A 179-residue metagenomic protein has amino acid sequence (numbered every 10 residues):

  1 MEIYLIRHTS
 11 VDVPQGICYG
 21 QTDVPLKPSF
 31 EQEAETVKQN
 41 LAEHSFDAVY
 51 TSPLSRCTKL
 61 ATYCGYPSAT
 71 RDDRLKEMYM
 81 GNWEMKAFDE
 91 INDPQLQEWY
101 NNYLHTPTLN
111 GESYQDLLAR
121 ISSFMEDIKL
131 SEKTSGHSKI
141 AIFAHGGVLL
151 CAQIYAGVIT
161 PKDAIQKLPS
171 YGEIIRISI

Functional and structural regions predicted by a protein language model:
E2-H8, I142-F143: Short, hydrophobic/glycine-enriched beta-strand segments
I6-P67, E112: Active-site-proximal alpha-helix that buttresses catalytic centers in soluble enzyme cores
A42-S45, I128-S138: Glycine-rich phosphate-binding loop signature in dinucleotide/nucleotide-binding domains
T51-S52, A119, F143-A144: Short beta-strand scaffold positions
Y63, C151-Y155: Active-site signature of alpha/beta-hydrolase-fold catalytic machinery across serine- and Asp/Cys-nucleophile hydrolases
C64-R120: Phosphate-handling substructures
G146-L150, E173-I175: GST superfamily/GST-like fold recognition
I159-I179: Domain-level recognition of soluble alpha/beta enzyme cores, biased toward histidine phosphatases/phosphomutases
